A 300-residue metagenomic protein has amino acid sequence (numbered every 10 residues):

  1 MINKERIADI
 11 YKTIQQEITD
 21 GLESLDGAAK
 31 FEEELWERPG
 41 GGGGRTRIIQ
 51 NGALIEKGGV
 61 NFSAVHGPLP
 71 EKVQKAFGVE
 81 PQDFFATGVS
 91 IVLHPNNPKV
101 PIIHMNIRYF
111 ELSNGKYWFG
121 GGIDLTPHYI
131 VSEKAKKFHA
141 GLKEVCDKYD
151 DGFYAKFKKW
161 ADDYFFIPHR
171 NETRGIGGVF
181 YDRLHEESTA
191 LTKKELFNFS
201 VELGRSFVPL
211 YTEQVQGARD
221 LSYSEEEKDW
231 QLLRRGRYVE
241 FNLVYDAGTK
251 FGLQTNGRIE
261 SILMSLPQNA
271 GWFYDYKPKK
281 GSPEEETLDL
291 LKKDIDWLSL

Functional and structural regions predicted by a protein language model:
M1-K75, S188-Y223, K228-Y238: Gly/Pro-rich turn-and-neighbor structural signature
I14, L93-N96, H139-E227, R234-V239 (+1 more regions): Long, histidine/aromatic-enriched segments associated with O2/redox biology
G40, A64-H66, I91-N97, Y109-E111 (+3 more regions): Short, flexible loop/turn elements at secondary-structure junctions
T46-G120: Internal mixed beta-strand/loop scaffold within catalytic domains of large alpha/beta enzymes
V73-K75, A190-L191, K250-N256, Y274: Short conserved micro-motifs at the rims of enzyme active sites and ligand-binding pockets
S113-F157: Compact, glycine/acidic-enriched structural inserts
K228-G271: C-terminal, helix-dominated tail/subdomain
I259-L300: TerminUS-proximal long segments
